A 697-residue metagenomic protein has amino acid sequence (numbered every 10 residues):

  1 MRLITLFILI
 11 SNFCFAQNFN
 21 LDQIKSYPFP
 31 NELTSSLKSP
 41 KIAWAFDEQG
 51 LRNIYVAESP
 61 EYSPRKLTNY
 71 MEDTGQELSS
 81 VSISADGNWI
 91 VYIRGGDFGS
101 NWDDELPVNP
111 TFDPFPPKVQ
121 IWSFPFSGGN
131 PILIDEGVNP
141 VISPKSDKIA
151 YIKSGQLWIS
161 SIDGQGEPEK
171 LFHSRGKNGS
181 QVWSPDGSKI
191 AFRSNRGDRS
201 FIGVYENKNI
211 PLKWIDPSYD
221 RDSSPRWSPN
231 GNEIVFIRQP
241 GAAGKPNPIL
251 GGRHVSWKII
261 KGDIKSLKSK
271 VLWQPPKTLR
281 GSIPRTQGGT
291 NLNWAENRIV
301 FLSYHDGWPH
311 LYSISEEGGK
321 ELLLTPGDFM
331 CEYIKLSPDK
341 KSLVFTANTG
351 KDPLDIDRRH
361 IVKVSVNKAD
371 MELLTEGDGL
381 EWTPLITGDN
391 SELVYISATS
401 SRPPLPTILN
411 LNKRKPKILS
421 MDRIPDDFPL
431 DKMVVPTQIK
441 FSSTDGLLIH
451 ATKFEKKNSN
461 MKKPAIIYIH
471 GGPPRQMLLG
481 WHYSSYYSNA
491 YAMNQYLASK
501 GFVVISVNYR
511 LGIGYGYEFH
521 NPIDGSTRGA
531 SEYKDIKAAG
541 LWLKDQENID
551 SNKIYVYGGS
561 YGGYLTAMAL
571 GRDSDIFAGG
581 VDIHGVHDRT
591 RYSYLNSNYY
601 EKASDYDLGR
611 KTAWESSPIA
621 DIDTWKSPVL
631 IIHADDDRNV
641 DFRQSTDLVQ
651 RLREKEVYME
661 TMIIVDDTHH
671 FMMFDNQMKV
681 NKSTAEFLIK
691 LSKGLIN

Functional and structural regions predicted by a protein language model:
L3-F13: Sec-dependent N-terminal signal peptides
D22-N53: Beta-strand-rich domains and repeat architectures in extracellular enzymes and scaffolds, especially beta-propellers
T34, S82, V141, V182 (+4 more regions): Conserved beta-strand position repeated across blades of beta-propeller domains
L37-K38, A85-D86, P144-K145, P185-D186 (+4 more regions): Residue-level detector of Asp-centered blade-edge/turn motifs that repeat once per structural unit in beta-propeller
I42, I90, I149, G187-I190 (+4 more regions): Hydrophobic beta-strand positions that form the internal "hydrophobic ladder" of WD40/Gbeta-like beta-propeller blades
A45-Y55, Y70-E77, I93-W122, L133-V141 (+14 more regions): A flexible loop/linker signature enriched in serine peptidases of the S9 family
E58-Y62, P125-G129, I162-Q165, E206-I210 (+4 more regions): Short loop/turn segments that connect beta-strands within beta-propeller blades
G289, K340, L380-N697: Serine-hydrolase catalytic core recognition
